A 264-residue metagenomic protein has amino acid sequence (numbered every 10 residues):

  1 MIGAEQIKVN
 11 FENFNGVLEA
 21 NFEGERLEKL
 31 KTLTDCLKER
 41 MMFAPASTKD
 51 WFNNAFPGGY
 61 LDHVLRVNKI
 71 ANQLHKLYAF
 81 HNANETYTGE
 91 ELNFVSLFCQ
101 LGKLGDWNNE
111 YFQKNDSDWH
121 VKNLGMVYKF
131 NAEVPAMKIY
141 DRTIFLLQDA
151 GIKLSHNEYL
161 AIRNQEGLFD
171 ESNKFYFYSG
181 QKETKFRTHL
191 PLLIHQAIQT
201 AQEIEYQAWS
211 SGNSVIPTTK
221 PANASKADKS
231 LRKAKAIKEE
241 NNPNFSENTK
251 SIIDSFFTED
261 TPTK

Functional and structural regions predicted by a protein language model:
M1, T263-K264: Short intrinsically disordered terminal tails
M1-K122: Acidic/His-rich, divalent-metal-binding segments that scaffold phosphate/diphosphate chemistry
K8, K29-K31, K38, K49 (+15 more regions): Context-gated lysine
V9-G16, A20, T32-C36, F145 (+5 more regions): Charged/polar, solvent-exposed surface patches and flexible loops
N13, M42, W51, K129 (+2 more regions): Intrinsic disorder/low-structure terminal segments
G16, F80, Q113-K114, F130-A132 (+2 more regions): Intrinsically disordered, low-complexity regions enriched in small/polar residues
N54-G58, D62, L74, E85-N213: Divalent metal-dependent catalytic cores for phosphoryl transfer on phosphate-bearing substrates
S179-P262: Acidic, carboxylate-rich catalytic segments that either coordinate divalent cations
